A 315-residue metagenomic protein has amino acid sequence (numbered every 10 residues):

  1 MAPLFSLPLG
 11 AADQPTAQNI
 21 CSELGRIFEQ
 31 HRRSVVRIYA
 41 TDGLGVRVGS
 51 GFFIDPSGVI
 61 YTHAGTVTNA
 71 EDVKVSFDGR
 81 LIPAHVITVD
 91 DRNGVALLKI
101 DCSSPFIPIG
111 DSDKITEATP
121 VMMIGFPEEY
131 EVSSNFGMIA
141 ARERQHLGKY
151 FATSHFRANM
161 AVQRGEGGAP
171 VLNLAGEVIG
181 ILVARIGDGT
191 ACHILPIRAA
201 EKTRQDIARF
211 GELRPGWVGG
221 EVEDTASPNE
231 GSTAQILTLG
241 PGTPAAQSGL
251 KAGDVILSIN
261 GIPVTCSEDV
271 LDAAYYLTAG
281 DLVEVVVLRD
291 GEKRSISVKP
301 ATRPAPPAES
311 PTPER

Functional and structural regions predicted by a protein language model:
M1-S34, V46, V59, P307-R315: N-terminal targeting leaders that route proteins to membranes or the secretory/organellar pathways
Q14-F28, M123, P127, L174 (+4 more regions): C-terminal cap/linker of serine protease catalytic domains
R32-I38, A96, I100-F106, S133-T190 (+2 more regions): Active-site region of chymotrypsin-like
V35, T41-V48, F53-S133, R164 (+6 more regions): Conserved active-site neighborhood of the chymotrypsin/trypsin-like protease fold
V36-I38, G51, G58, T62 (+15 more regions): Terminal peptide-recognition signature
V46, I107-T153, R185-H193, R204-L213: Flexible, gly/ser-rich surface segments that form the specificity/activation loops bordering the active-site cleft
V48-S50, E166-A169, Q235-L237, K251-A252 (+1 more regions): Short loop/turn microsegments at loop-to-beta-strand junctions
R157, A161, R209-A273, L288 (+1 more regions): PDZ/PDZ-like groove recognition
